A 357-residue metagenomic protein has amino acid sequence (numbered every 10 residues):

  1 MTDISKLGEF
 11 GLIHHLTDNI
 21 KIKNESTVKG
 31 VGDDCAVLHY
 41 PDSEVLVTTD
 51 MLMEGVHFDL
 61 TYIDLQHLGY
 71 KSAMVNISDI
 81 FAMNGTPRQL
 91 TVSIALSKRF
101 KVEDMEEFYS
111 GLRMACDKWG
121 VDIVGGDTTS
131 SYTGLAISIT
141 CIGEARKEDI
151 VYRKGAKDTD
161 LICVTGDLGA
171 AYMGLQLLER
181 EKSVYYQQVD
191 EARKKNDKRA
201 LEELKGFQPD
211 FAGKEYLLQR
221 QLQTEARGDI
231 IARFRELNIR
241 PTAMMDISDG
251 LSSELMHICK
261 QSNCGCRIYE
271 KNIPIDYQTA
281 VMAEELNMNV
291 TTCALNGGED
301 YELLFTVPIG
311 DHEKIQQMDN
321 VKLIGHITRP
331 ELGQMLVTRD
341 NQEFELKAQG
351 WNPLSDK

Functional and structural regions predicted by a protein language model:
M1-D64, M83, V92, D356-K357: Extreme N-terminal cap/leader segments of soluble proteins
T2-G11, H15-K21, R99-D122, S130-I137 (+2 more regions): Glycine-/charge-enriched secondary-structure boundary and capping motifs
N19, M53-Y62, A145, A212-L217 (+1 more regions): Glycine/charged-rich beta-loop-alpha catalytic/anionic-binding loops adjacent to active sites
K29, T61-V75, R99-S110, E148: Glycine-rich anion/phosphate-binding loops
V37, N76, N84, I123 (+4 more regions): Residue-level signal for inorganic ion chemistry
H39-D42, L52, R88-E181, H326: Glycine-rich anion-binding loops of enzyme active sites
L65-Q89, S110-K118, R233, S253-I258: Small-aliphatic-rich amphipathic alpha-helix that forms the alpha element of a beta-alpha
N196-H257: Polyanion-binding loop/helix "lid" in catalytic or ligand-binding cores
